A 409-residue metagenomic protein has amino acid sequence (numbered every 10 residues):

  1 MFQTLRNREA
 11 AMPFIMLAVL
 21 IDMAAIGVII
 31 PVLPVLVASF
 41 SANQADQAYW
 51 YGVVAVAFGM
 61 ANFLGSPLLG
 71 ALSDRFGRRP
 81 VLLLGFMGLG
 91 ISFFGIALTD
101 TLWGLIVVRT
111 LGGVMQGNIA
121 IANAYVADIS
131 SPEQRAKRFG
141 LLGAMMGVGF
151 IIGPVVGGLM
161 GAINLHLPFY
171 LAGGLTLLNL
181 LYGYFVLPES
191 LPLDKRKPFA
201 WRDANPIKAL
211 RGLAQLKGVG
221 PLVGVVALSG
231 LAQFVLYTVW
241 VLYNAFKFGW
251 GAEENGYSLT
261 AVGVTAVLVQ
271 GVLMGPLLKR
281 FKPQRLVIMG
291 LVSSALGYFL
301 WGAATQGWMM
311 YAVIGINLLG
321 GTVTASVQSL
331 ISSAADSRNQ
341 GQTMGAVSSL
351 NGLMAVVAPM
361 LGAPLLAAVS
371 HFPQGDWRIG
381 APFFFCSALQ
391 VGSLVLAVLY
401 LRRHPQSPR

Functional and structural regions predicted by a protein language model:
F2-E9, P188-V225, K247: Juxtamembrane intracellular "pre-TM" segments in multi-pass secondary transporters
P31-A48, T238-N255: Short amphipathic helix-loop junctions that connect adjacent transmembrane helices in Major Facilitator Superfamily/SLC
F63-L102: Conserved MFS/SLC helix-loop-helix module at the cytosolic interface between two early adjacent transmembrane helices
G65-G77, V269-P283: Helix-to-loop junctions at the C-terminal end of transmembrane segments in multipass secondary transporters
P80-G95, G173, R285-L300: Structural signature of the two symmetry-related core transmembrane helices
V107-G147: Cytoplasmic helix-loop-helix junction between adjacent transmembrane helices in 12-TM secondary transporters
G161-G174, P364-Q390: A membrane-interface helix-boundary motif in multi-pass transporters
Q284-V327: C-terminal transmembrane helical hairpin of 12-TM major facilitator-type secondary transporters
